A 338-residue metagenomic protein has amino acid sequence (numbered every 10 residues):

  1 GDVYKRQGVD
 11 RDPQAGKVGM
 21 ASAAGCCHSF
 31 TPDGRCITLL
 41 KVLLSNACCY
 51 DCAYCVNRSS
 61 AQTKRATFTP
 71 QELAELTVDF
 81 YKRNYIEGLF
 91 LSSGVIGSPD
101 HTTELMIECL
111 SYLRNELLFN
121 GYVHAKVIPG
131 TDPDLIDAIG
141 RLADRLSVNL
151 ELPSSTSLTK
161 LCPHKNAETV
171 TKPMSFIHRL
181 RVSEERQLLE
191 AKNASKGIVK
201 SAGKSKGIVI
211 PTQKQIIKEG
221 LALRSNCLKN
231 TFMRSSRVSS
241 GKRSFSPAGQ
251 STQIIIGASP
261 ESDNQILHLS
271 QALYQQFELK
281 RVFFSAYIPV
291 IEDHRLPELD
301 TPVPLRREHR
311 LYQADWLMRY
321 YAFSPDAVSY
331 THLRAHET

Functional and structural regions predicted by a protein language model:
G1-A47: Flexible, acidic/Gly-rich N-terminal and inter-domain linker regions that tether and position cofactor-handling modules
V3-Q7, T331-T338: Conserved small/polar residues in nucleotide/adenosyl-binding loops
K41-L43, Q71-K82: Short, charged beta->alpha transition segments
V42-Q71: Canonical Radical SAM [4Fe-4S] cluster-binding loop centered on the CxxxCxxC motif and its immediate flanking residues
C55, G88-L91, L146-V148, V282: Hydrophobic residues within beta-strands of alpha/beta enzymes
N57-T63, L89-P99, V123, L158: Short acidic, glycine/Ser/Thr-rich loop/turn "cap" segments at secondary-structure junctions
A74, G97-W316, Y321: Conserved AdoMet/S-adenosylmethionine-binding subsite of the radical SAM
F80-S92: Short Fe-S-cluster ligation motifs
